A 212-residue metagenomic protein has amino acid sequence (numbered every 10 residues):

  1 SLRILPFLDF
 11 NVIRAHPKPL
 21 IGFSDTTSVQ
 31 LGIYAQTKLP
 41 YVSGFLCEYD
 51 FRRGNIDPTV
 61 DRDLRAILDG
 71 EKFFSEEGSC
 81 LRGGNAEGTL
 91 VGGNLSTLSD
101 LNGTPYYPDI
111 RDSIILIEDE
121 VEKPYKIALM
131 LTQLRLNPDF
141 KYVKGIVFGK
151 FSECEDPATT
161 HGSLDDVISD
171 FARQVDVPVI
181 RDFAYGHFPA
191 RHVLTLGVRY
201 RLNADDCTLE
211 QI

Functional and structural regions predicted by a protein language model:
S1-R3, T26-Q30, K126: Short glycine/serine/threonine-rich phosphate/pyrophosphate-binding segments that cradle anionic phosphate groups
L8-G32, P40-L46, P178: Short, acidic/small-residue loops that bind anionic groups at enzyme active sites
P19-I21, L39-V42, G88-T89, S113-I115 (+2 more regions): Structural motif
D25, L98, I146, G197-Y200: Buried hydrophobic positions in well-ordered alpha/beta secondary-structure cores of metabolic enzymes
T27-K38, F188-T195: Glycine-rich, charge-decorated loop segments at or immediately adjacent to ligand/cofactor-binding or catalytic sites
K38-G103: Conserved anion/nucleotide-ligand pocket segment
Y106-L164: Internal helical hairpin/lid segments
E153-I212: ATP/nucleoside-binding phosphotransfer catalytic cores, i.e., glycine-rich phosphate-binding loops
